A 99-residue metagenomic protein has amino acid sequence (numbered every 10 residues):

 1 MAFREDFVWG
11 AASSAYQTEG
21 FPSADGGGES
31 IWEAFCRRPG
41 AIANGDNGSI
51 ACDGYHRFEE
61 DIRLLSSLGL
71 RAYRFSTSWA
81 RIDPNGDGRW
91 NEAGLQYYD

Functional and structural regions predicted by a protein language model:
M1-D99: Non-catalytic accessory regions flanking glycosidase/transglycosidase catalytic cores in CAZymes
